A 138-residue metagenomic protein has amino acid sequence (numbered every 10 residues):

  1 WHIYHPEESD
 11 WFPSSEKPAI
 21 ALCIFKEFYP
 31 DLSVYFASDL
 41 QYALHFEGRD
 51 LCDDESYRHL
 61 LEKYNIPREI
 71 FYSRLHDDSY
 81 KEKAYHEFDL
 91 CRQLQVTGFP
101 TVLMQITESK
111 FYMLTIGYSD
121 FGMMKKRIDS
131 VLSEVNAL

Functional and structural regions predicted by a protein language model:
W1-E47: Structural alpha/beta surface segment adjacent to cysteine/selenocysteine redox centers across thiol/disulfide enzymes
Y42-L138: C-terminal cap of thioredoxin/glutaredoxin-like
